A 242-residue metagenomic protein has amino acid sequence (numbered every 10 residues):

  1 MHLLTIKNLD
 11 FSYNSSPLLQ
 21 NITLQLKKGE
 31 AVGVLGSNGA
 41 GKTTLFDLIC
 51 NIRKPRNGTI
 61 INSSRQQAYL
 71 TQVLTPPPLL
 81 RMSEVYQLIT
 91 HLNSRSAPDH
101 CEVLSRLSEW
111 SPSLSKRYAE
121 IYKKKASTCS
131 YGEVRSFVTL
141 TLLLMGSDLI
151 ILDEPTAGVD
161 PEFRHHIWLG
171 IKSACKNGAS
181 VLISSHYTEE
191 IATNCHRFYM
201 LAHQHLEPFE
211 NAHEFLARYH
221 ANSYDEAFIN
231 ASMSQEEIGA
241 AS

Functional and structural regions predicted by a protein language model:
L35-S37: The feature captures the beta-strand-to-loop junction immediately N-terminal to the Walker
C50: Helix-to-loop junction immediately C-terminal to a conserved catalytic motif
L80-S96: Q-loop/switch helix immediately C-terminal to the Walker
I150-E154: Catalytic Walker B motif of ABC-type/P-loop ATPase nucleotide-binding domains
P161-F163: Helix N-cap at the start of a conserved alpha-helix in ABC-type nucleotide-binding domains
S184-H186: H-loop/switch region of ABC-family ATPase nucleotide-binding domains
H203-Q204: Conserved ABC ATPase "signature" C-loop
